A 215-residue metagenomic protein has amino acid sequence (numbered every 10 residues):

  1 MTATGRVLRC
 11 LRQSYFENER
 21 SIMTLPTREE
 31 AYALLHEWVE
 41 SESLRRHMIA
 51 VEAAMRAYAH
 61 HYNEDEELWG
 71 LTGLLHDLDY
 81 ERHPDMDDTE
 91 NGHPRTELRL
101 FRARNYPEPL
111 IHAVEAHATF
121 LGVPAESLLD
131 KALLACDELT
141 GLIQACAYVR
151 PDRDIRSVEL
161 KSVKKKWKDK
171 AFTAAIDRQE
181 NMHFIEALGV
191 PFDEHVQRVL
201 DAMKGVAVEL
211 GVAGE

Functional and structural regions predicted by a protein language model:
A3, V7, E17-E19: Acidic, Ala/Val/Gly-enriched low-complexity intrinsically disordered segments
Q13-Y15: Low-complexity, intrinsically disordered or signal/transmembrane-proximal segments
I22-T89: Acidic/His-rich, divalent-metal-binding segments that scaffold phosphate/diphosphate chemistry
P26, E30, R46-A50, G92 (+6 more regions): Conserved active-site and cofactor/substrate-binding residues in soluble primary-metabolism enzymes
Y62-K170, M182: Divalent metal-dependent catalytic cores for phosphoryl transfer on phosphate-bearing substrates
A171-H195: C-terminal binding/interaction regions
E194-Q197, D201, E209-V212: Charge-biased, low-complexity intrinsically disordered regions
